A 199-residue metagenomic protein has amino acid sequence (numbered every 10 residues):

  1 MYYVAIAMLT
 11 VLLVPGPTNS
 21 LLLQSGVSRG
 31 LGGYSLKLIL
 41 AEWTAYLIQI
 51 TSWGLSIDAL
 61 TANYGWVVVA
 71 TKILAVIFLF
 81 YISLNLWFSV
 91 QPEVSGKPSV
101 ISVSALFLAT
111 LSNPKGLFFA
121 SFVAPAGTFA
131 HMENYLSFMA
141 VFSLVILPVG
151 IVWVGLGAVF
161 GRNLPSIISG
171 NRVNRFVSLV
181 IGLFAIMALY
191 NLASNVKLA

Functional and structural regions predicted by a protein language model:
M1-A62, W66, F122-M139: Juxtamembrane transmembrane-helix termini in multi-pass membrane transport proteins
V4-M8, E42, A105-T110, F142-I146: Residue-level signature of transmembrane alpha-helical cores of multipass secondary-active transporters and flippases
L9, L13, L47-I48, L84 (+2 more regions): Hydrophobic/aromatic residues within the transmembrane alpha-helices of Major Facilitator Superfamily
A41-A45, S104-G116, V177-L179: Select subsegments of transmembrane alpha-helices in polytopic membrane proteins, especially boundary-proximal
I50-L55, A109-P125, V180-V196: Hydrophobic alpha-helical transmembrane segments in multi-pass integral membrane proteins
A62-Q91, I146-W153, P165-A199: Selective transmembrane alpha-helices of multi-pass membrane proteins
S89-A105, R162-I167: Flexible interhelical linker loops that connect adjacent transmembrane helices in multi-pass membrane transporters
